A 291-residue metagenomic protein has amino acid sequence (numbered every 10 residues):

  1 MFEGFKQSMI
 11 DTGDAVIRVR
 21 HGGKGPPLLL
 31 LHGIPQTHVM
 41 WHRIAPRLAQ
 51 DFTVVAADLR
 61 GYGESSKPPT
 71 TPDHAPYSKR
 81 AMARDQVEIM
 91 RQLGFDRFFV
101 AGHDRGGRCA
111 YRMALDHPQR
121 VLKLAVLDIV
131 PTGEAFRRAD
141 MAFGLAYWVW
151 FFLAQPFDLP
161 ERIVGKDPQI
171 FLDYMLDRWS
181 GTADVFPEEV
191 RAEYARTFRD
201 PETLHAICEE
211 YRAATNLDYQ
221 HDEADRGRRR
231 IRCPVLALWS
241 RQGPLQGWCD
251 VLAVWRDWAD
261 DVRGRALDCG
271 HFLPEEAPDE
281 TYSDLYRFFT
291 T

Functional and structural regions predicted by a protein language model:
M1-S8, A15-I17, P27, M40 (+5 more regions): Flexible "cap/lid" subdomain of the alpha/beta-hydrolase fold that forms the substrate-access gate
T12-G13, H21-G22: Active-site beta-strand termini and strand-to-loop segments that position acidic
P26-H32: Short beta-strand element of the alpha/beta-hydrolase
I34-I44: The serine-hydrolase catalytic nucleophile loop
P35, Q50, P118-Q119, D260 (+1 more regions): Proline-centered flexible-loop/turn and helix-kink motifs
R43-F52, Q92: A short, Lys/Arg-enriched amphipathic alpha-helix followed by its capping loop at the start of a domain
G270-P278, Y282: Catalytic histidine-centered segment of alpha/beta-hydrolase-like enzymes
